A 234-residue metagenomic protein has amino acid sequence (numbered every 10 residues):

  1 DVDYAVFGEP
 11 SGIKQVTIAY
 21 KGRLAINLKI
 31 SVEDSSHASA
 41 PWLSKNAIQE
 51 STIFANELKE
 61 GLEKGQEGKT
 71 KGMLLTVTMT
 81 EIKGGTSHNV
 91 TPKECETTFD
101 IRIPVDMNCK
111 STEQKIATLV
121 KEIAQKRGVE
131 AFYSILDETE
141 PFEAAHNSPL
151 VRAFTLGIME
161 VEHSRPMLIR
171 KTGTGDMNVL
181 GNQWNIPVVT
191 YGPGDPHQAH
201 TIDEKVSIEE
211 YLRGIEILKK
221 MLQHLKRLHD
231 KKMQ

Functional and structural regions predicted by a protein language model:
D1: Primarily recognizes the serine-hydrolase "nucleophile elbow" in alpha/beta-hydrolase and SGNH/GDSL folds
Y4, P10-S11, I18-A19, L24-Q234: Metal-dependent amide/peptide-bond hydrolase catalytic core, centered on the "pita-bread" metallohydrolase fold
